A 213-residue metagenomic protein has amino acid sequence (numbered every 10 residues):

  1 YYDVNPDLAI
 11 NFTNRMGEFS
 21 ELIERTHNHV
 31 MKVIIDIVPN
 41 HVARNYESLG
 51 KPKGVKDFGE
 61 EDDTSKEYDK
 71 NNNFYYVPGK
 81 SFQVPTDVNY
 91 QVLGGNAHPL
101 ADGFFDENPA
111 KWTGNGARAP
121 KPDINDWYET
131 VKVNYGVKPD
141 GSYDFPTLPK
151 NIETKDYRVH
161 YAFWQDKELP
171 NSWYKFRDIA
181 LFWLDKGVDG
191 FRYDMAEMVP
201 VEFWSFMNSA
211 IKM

Functional and structural regions predicted by a protein language model:
Y1-M213: Active-site and adjacent substrate-binding regions of carbohydrate-active enzymes
